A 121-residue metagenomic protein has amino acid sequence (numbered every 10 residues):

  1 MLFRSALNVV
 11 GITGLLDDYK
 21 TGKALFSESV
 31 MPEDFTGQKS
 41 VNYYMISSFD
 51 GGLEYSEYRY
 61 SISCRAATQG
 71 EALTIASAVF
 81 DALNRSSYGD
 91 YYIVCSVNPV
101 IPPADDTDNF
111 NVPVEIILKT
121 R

Functional and structural regions predicted by a protein language model:
M1-F49, G70: Small/polar-rich, solvent-exposed N-terminal microdomains that initiate assembly or binding
L7, V41-Y43, I62, V79 (+2 more regions): Hydrophobic beta-strand residues in large extracellular and virion-surface proteins
F35-G37, G52-S56, D106-V112: A generic structural micro-feature
I46-L53, E57, D90: Membrane-targeting and insertion segments and their boundary/processing signals
L53, E57, A67-N84: Extracellular/virion structural assembly segments
Y55-G70, F110-R121: Oligomerization/assembly interface segments of phage tail-like spikes and tubes
D81-R121: Acidic-leaning, charged glycine-interspersed low-complexity segments
